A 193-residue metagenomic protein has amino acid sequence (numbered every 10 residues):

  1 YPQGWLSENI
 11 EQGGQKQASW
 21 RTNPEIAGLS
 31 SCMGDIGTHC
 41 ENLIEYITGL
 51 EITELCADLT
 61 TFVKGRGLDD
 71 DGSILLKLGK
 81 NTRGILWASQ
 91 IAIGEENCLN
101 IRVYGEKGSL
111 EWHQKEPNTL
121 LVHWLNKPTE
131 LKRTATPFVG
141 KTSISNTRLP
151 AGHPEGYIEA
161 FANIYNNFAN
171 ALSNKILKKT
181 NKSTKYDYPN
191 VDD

Functional and structural regions predicted by a protein language model:
Y1-R66, L120: Predominantly a Rossmann-like dinucleotide-binding segment in NAD(P)-dependent oxidoreductases
E11-G13, Q17, R21, Y46 (+4 more regions): C-terminal glycine/acidic-rich active-site capping loop/insertion
D35, P189-D192: Residue-level signal for the nucleotide or nucleotide-sugar donor/cofactor binding architecture
T38, W87-E95: Glycine-rich phosphate/pyrophosphate-binding beta-alpha loops
E51, K80-T82, I91, E106-S109: Short acidic/polar mixed-charge low-complexity motifs
V63-R66, A92-E95, E111: Short glycine/serine/proline-enriched coil/turn segments at secondary-structure junctions
G67-D71: A short, glycine/Asx- and small/polar-enriched loop/turn that sits immediately N-terminal to a beta-strand
I85-A88, W112-H113: Beta-strand scaffold of nucleotide-dependent catalytic cores
